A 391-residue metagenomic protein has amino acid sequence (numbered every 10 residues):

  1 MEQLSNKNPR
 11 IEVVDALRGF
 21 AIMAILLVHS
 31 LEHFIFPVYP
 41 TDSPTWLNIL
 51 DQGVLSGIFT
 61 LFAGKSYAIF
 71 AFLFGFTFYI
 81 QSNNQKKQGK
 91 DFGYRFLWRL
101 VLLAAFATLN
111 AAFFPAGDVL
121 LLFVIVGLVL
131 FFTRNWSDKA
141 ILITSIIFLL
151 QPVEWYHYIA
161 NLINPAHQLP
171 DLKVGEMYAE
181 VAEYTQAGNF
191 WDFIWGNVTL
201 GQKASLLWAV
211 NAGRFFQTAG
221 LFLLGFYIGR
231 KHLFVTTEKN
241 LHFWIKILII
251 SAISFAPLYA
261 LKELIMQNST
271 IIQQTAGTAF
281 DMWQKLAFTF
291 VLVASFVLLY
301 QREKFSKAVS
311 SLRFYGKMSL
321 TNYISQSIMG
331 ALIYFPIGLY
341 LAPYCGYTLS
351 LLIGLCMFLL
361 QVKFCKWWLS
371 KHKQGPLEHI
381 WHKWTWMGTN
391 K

Functional and structural regions predicted by a protein language model:
E2-F74: N-terminal signal-anchor module of multipass membrane proteins
P9-L17, A21-I22, I245-L248, Y300-M329 (+1 more regions): Functional transmembrane helices that form membrane-embedded active or gating regions
W46-T60, F190-L207, Q267-T275: Juxtamembrane membrane-water interface segments that cap and precede transmembrane helices
A68-N83, V119-F132, G213-T236, Q284-E303: Specific transmembrane alpha-helix
Y79-N84, Q88-Y156: Internal alpha-helical transmembrane segments
D91-G93, F131-T144, Y227-I249: Solvent-exposed interhelical
I147-F226: Long hydrophobic alpha-helical segments that form multi-pass transmembrane helix bundles in integral membrane proteins
T218, T270-S370: Alpha-helical transmembrane segments of multi-pass integral membrane proteins
